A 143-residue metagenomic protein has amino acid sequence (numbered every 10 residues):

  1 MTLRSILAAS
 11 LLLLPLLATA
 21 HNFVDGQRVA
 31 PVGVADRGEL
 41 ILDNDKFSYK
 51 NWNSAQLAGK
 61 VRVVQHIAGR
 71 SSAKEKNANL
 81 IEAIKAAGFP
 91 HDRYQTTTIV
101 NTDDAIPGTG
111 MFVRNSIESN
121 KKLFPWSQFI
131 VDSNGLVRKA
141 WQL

Functional and structural regions predicted by a protein language model:
M1-L7: Bacterial N-terminal signal peptides that target proteins for export
P15-L17: N-terminal signal peptide c-region/cleavage motif recognized by signal peptidases
V32-V61: A short beta-strand-turn-helix
K60, H66-K121: Structural microenvironment flanking redox-active thiols in thiol-disulfide oxidoreductases
S127-S133: Short acidic-hydrophobic, aromatic-tinged amphipathic segments that line or gate anion-handling sites
S133-L143: Thiol/disulfide oxidoreductase modules built on the thioredoxin-like
